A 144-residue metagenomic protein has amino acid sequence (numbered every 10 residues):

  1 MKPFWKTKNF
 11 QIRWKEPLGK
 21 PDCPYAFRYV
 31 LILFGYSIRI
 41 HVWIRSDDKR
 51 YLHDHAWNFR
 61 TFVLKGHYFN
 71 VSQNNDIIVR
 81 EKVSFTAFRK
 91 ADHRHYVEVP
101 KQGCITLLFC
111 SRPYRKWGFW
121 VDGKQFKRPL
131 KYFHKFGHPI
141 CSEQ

Functional and structural regions predicted by a protein language model:
M1-S37, I77: A short, N-terminal "cap"/entry segment at the start of jelly-roll beta-barrel domains of the cupin/DSBH fold
K20, T86-A87, K124-P129: Internal intein/HINT superfamily modules and their associated LAGLIDADG
S37-D54, K90-D92: Conserved short histidine dyad/triad with adjacent acidic residue
H41, S72-N74, E98-V99, K116-D122: A short secondary-structure junction signal
D54-F69: Short, conserved beta-strand element in jelly-roll/cupin
V71-Y96: Short acidic-glycine-tyrosine-enriched beta hairpin
K90-K116: Ligand-binding loop in jelly-roll beta-barrel domains
W117-Q144: Active-site or metal-binding loop neighborhoods of secreted/extracellular toxin and effector enzymes
